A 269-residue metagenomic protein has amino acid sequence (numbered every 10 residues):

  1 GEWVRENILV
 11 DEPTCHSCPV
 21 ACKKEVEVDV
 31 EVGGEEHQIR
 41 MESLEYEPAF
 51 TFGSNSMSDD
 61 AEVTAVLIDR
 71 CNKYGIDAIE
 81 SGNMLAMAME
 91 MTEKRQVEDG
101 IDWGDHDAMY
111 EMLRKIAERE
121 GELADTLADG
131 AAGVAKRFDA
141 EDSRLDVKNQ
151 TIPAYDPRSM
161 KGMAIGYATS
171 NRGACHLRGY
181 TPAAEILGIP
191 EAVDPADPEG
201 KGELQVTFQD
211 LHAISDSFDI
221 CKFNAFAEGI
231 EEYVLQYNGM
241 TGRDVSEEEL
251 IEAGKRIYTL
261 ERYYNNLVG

Functional and structural regions predicted by a protein language model:
G1-G269: Extended C-terminal regions of large enzymes
